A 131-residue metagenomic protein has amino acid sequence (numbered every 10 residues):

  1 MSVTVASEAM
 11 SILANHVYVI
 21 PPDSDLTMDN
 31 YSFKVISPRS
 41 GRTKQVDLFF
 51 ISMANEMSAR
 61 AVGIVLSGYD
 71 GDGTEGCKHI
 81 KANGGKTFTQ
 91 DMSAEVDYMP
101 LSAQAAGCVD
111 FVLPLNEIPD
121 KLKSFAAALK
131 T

Functional and structural regions predicted by a protein language model:
M1-T131: Conserved acid/base catalytic micro-environments in cytosolic active-site loops
